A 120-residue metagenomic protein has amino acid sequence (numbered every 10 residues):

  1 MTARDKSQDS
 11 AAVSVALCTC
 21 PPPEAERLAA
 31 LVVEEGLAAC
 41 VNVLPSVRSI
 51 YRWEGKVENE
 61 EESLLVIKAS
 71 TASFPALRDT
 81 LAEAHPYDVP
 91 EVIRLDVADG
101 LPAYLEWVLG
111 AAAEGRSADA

Functional and structural regions predicted by a protein language model:
M1-A120: Positively charged, small/polar-rich N-terminal and surface patches that mediate targeting and assembly and bind
